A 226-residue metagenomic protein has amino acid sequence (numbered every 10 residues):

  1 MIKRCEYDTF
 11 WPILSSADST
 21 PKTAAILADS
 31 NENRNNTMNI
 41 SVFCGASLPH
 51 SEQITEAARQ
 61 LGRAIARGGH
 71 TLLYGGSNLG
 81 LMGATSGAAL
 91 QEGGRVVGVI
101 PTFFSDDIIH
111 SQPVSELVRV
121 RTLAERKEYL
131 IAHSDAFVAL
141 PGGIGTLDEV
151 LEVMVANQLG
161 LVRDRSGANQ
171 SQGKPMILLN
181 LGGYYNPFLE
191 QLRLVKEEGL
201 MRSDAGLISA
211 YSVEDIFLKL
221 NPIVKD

Functional and structural regions predicted by a protein language model:
D8, D18, D29, N33-N36: Intrinsic-disorder-associated, low-complexity terminal segments enriched in Asp/Asn/His/Tyr and depleted of Lys/Arg
N36-H133, A168-G173, L178-K225: A cross-family phosphate/adenosyl-ligand binding-site feature
E125-V162: Active-site/ligand-binding-proximal alpha/beta "capping" segment
